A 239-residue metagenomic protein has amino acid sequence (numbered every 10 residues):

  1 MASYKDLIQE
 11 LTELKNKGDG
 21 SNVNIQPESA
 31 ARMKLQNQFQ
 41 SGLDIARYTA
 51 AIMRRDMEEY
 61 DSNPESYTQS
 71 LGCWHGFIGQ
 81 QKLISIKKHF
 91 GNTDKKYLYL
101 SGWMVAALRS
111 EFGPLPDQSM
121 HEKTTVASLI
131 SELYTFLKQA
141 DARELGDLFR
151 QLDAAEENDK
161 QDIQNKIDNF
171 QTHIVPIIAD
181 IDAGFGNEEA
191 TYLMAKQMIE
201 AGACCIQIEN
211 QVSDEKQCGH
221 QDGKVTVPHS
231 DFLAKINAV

Functional and structural regions predicted by a protein language model:
D6-A238: Alpha/beta enzyme core
